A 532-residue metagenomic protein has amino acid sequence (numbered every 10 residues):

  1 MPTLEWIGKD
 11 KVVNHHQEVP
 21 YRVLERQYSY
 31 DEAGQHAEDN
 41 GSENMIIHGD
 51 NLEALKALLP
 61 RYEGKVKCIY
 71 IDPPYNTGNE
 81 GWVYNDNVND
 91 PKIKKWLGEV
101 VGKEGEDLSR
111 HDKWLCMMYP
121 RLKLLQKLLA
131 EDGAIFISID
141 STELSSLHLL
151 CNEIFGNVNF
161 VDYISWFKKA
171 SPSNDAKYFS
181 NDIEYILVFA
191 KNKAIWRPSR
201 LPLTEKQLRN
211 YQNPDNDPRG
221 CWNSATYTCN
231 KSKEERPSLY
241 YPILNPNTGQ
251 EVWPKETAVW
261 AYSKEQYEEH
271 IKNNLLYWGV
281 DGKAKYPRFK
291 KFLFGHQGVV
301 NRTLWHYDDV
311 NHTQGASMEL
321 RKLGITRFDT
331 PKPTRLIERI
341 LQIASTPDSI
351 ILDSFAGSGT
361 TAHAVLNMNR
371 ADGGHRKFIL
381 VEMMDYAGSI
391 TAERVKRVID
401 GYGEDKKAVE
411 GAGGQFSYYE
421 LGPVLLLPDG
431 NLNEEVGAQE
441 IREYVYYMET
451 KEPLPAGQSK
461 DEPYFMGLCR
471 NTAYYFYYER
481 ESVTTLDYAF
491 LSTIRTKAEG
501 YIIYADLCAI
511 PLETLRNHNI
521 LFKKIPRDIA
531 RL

Functional and structural regions predicted by a protein language model:
M1-I350, K377: Class I S-adenosyl-L-methionine
M1-V12, N274-G279, A489-T493, K497-L507 (+1 more regions): Coupling/switch/interface segments within P-loop NTPase motor domains and analogous charged loops in nucleic-acid
E99-L108, K113, D162, W166 (+3 more regions): Cysteine-dependent PTP/DSP-like catalytic domain, specifically the C-terminal lobe
S349-G357: Conserved class I S-adenosyl-L-methionine
G359-H363: Glycine-rich SAM-binding Motif I of class I
L425-L426, R480-T485, C508-I510: Short acidic, S/G/P-rich loop/turn micro-motifs used as interaction or catalytic elements
P455-L468, E479-R495: Conserved helicase/translocase motor-coupling segment
